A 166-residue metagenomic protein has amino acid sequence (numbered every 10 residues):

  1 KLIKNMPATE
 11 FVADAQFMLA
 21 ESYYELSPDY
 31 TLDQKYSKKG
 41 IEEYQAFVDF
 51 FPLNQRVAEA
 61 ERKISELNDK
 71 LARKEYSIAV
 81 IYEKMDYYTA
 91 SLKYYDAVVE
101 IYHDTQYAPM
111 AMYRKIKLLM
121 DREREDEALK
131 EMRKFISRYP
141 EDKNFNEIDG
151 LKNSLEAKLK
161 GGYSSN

Functional and structural regions predicted by a protein language model:
K1-N166: Acidic, polar-rich low-complexity tracts and alpha-helical solenoid repeat scaffolds
